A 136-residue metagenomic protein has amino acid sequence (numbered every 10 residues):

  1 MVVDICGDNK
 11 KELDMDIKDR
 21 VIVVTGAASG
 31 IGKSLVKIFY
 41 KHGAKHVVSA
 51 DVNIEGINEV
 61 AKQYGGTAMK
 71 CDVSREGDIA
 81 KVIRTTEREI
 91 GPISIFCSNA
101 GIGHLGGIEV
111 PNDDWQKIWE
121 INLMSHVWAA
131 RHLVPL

Functional and structural regions predicted by a protein language model:
V3-V21: Flexible N-terminal pre-Rossmann segment of NAD(P)-dependent oxidoreductases
D16-V47: Canonical Rossmann dinucleotide-binding motif of NAD(H)/NADP(H)-dependent dehydrogenases/reductases, specifically
V23-T25, S98-G101: Structural signature of the Rossmann-like NAD(P)-dependent dehydrogenase/reductase core
E55, C71-K81, N112: The beta1-alpha1 cofactor-binding region of Rossmann-like NAD(H)/NADP(H)-dependent oxidoreductases
Y64, T85-F96, H104: A glycine-rich helix->loop->beta "capping" turn within Rossmann-like NAD(P)(H)-dependent oxidoreductase domains
I102-Q116: Conserved mid-core segment of classical short-chain dehydrogenase/reductases
A130-R131: A short, exposed helix-loop element centered on a Lys and neighboring polar residues
